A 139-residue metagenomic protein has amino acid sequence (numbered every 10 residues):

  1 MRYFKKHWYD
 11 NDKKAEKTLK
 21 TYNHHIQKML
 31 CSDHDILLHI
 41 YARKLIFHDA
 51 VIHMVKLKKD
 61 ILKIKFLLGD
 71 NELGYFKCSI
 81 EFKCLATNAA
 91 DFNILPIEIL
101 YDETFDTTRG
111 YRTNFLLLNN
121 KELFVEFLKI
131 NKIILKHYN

Functional and structural regions predicted by a protein language model:
M1-N139: Surface-exposed, interaction-prone regions used to assemble/regulate multi-protein complexes
